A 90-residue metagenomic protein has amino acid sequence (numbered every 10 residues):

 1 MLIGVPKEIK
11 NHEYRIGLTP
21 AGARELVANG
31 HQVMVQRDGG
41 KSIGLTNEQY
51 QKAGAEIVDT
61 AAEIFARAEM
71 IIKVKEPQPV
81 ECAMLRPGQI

Functional and structural regions predicted by a protein language model:
M1-I90: Structural/interface elements that position substrates and couple domains in central-metabolism enzymes
